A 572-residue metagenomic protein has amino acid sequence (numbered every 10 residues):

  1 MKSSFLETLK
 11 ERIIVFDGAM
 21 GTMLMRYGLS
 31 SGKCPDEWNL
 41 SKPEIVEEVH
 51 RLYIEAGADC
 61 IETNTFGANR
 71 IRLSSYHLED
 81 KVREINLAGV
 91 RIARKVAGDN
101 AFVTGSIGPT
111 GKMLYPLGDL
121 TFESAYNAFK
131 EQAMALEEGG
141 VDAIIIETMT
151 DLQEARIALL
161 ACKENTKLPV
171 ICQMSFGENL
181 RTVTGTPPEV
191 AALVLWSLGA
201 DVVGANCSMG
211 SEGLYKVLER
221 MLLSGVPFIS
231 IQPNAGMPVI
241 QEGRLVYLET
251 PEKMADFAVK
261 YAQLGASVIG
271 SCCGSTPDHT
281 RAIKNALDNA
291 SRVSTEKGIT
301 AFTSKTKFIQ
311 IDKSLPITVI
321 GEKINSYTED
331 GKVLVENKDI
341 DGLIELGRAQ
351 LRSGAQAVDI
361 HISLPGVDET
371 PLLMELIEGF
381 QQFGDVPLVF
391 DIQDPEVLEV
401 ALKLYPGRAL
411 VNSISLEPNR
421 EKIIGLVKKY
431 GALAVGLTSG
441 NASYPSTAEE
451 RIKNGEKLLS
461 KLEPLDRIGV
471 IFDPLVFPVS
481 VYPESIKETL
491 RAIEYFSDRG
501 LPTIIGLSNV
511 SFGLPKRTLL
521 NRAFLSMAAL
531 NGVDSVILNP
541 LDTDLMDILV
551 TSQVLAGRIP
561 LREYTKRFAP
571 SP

Functional and structural regions predicted by a protein language model:
M1-D473, F477-P572: Domain-level signal for soluble alpha/beta catalytic cores
